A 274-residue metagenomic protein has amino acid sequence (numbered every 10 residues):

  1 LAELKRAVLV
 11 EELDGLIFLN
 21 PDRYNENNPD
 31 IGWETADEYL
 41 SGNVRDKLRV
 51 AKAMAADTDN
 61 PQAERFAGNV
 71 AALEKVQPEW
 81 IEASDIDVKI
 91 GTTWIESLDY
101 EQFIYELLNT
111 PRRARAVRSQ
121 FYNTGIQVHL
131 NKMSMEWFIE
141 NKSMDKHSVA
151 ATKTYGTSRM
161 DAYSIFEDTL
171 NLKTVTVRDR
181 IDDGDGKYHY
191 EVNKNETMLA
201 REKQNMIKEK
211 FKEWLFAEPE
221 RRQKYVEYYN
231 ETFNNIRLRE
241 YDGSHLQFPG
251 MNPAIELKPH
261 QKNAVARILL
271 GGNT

Functional and structural regions predicted by a protein language model:
L1-N235: Charged, low-complexity intrinsically disordered regions
E231-T274: ASCE P-loop NTPase motor core, strongest for the SF2 helicase catalytic module
